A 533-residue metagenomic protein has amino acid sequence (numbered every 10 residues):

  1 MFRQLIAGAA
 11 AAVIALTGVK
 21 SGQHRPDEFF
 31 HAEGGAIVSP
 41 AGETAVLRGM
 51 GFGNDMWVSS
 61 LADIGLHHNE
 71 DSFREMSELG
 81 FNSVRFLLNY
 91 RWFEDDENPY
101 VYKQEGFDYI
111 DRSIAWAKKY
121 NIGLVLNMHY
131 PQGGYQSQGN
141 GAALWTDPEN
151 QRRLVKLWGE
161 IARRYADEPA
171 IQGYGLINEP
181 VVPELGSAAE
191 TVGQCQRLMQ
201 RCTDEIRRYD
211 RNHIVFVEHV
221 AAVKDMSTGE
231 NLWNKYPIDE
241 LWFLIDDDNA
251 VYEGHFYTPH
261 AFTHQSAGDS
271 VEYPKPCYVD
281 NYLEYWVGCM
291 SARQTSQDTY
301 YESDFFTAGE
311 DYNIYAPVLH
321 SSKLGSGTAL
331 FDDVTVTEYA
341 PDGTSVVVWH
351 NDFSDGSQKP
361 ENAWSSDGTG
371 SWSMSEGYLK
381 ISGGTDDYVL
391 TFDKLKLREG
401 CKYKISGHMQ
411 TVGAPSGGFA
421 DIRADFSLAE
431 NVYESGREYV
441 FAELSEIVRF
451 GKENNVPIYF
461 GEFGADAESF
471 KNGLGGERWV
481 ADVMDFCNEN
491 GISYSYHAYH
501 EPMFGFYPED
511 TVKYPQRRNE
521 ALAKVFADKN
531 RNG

Functional and structural regions predicted by a protein language model:
M1-A11: Sec-dependent signal peptide recognition, specifically the positively charged N-region followed immediately by
R25-I214, H219-S227, N231-P237, D247-N249 (+2 more regions): Active-site mouth of glycoside hydrolases
E28-A32, F243, T369-M374: Short, exposed beta-strand/loop patches in secreted or surface proteins that constitute
F29, G65, K156-G159, R163-A166 (+6 more regions): Extracellular glycoside hydrolase catalytic/binding regions
L88-Y90, M128, A221, F256 (+6 more regions): Short beta-strand segments enriched in hydrophobic/aromatic residues within well-folded beta-rich domains
L283-E434: Extracellular and organelle-lumenal recognition/adhesion modules and their flexible linkers in secreted
G475-G533: Extended, alpha-helix-rich binding/interface surfaces that flank or overlap catalytic cores and mediate recognition
